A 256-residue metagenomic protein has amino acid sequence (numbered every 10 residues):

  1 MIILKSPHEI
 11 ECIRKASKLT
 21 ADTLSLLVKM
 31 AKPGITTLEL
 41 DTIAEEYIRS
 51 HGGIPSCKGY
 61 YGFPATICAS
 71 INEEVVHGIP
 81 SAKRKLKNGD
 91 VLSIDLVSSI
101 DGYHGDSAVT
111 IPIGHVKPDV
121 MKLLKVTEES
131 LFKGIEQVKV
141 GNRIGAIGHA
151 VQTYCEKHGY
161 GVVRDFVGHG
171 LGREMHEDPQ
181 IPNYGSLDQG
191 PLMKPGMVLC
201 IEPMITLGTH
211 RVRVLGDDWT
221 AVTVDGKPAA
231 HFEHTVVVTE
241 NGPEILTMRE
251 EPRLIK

Functional and structural regions predicted by a protein language model:
M1-K256: Active-site neighborhoods and metal-handling regions in enzymes and metal-associated proteins
